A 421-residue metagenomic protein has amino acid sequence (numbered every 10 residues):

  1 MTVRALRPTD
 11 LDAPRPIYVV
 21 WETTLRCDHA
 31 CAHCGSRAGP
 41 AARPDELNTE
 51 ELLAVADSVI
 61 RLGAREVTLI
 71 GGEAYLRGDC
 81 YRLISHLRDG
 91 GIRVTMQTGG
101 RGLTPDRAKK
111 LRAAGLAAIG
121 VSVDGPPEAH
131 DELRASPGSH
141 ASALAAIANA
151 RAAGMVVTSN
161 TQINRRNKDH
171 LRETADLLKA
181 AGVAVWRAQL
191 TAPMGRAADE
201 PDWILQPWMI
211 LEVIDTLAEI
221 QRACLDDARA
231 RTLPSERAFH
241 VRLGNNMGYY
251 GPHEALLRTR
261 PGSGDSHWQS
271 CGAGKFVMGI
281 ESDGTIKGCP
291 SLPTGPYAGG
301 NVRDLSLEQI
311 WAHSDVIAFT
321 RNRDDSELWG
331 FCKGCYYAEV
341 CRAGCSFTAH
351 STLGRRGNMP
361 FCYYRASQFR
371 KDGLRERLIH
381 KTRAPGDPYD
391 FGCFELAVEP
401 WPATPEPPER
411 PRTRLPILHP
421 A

Functional and structural regions predicted by a protein language model:
M1, A113-A114, S122-D124, A129-G272 (+2 more regions): Radical SAM enzyme [4Fe-4S]-AdoMet core and its adjacent flexible, acidic and glycine-rich loops/tails across
M1-A118: Conserved alpha-helical substructure of the radical SAM core
M1-Y18, H29-A30, L225-A228, H380 (+1 more regions): Flexible, acidic/Gly-rich N-terminal and inter-domain linker regions that tether and position cofactor-handling modules
V20, N245-F369: Accessory C-terminal segments flanking Radical SAM cores
T49-L53, R77, Y81, T104-P105 (+6 more regions): Structural motif corresponding to alpha-helix initiation and N-cap regions
S58-G71, T320, M359-A403: Short Fe-S-cluster ligation motifs
R61, A113, A180-V183, W329 (+1 more regions): Alpha-helix termination/capping residues and helix-transition junctions
